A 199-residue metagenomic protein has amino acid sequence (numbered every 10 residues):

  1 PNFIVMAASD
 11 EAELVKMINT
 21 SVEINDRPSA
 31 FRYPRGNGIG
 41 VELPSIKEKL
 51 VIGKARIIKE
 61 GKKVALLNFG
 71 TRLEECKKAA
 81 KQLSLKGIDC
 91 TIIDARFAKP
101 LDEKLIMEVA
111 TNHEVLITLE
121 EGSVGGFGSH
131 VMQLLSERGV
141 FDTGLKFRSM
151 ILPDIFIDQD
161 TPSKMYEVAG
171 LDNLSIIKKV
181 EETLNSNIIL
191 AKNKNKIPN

Functional and structural regions predicted by a protein language model:
P1-I24, K179, N185: Conserved thiamine diphosphate
E23-N199: Thiamine diphosphate
